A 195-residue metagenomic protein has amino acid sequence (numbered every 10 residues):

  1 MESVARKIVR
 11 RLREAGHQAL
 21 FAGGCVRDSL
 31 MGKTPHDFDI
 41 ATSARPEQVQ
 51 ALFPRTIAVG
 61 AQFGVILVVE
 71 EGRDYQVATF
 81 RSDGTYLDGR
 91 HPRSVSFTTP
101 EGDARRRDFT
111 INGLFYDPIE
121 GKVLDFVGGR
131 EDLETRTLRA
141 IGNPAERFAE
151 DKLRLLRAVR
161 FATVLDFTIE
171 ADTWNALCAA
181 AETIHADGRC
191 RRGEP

Functional and structural regions predicted by a protein language model:
M1-P195: Catalytic cores of the polymerase beta-like nucleotidyltransferase superfamily and closely associated nucleotide
